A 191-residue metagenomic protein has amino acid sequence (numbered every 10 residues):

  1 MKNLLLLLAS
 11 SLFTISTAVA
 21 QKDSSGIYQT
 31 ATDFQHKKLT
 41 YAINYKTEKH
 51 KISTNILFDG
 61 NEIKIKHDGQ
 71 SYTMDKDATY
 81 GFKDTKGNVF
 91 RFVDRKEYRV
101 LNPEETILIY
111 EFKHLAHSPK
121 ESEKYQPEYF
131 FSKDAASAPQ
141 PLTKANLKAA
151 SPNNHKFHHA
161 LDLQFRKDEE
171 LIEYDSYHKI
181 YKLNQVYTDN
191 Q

Functional and structural regions predicted by a protein language model:
M1-N3, L8, A138, T143 (+1 more regions): Terminal low-complexity, poorly structured segments
M1-S25: Bacterial Sec-dependent N-terminal signal peptides
S10, T14, E105, N184: Functionally constrained cores in energy, signaling, and assembly domains
S16, N146-A149, Y187: Short intrinsically disordered, low-complexity coil segments enriched in acidic
K22-Q164: Aromatic-patch recognition
S151-Q191: C-terminal partner/receptor-binding element of secreted or periplasmic proteins
